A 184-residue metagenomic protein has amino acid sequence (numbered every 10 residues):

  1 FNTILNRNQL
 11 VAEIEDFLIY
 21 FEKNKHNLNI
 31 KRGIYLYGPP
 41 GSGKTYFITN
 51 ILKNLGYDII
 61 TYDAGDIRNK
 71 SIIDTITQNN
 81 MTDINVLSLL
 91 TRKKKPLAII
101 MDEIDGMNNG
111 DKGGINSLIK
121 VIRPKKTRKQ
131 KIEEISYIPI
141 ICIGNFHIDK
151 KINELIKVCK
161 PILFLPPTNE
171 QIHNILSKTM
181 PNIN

Functional and structural regions predicted by a protein language model:
F1-R32, T82-V86: Pre-Walker A (pre-P-loop) alpha-helix and adjacent loop at the N terminus of AAA/AAA+ ATPase modules, a conserved
F21, K25-H26, N50-I51, L87-T91 (+1 more regions): Beta-strand elements of modular eukaryotic interaction domains
F21, L55, I122-K125: Active-site catalytic pocket residues across diverse enzymes, especially alpha/beta-hydrolases
L28-I34, K95, I138: Pre-Walker A (Motif I) flank of P-loop NTPase domains
K31-Y62: Walker A/P-loop
D63-N184: Non-catalytic interfacial helical region
